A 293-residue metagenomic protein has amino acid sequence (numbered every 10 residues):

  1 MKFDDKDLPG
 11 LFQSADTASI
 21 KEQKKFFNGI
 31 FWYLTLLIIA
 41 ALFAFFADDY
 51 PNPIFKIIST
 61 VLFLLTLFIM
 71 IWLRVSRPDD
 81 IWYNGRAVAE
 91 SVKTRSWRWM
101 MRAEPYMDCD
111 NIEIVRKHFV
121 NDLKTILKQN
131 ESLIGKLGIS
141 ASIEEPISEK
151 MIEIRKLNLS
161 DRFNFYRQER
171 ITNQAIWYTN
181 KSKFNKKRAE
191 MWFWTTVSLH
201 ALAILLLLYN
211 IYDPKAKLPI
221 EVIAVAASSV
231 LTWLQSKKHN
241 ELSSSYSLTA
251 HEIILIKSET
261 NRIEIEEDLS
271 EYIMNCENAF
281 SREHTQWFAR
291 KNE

Functional and structural regions predicted by a protein language model:
M1-E293: Conserved non-transmembrane functional hotspots
